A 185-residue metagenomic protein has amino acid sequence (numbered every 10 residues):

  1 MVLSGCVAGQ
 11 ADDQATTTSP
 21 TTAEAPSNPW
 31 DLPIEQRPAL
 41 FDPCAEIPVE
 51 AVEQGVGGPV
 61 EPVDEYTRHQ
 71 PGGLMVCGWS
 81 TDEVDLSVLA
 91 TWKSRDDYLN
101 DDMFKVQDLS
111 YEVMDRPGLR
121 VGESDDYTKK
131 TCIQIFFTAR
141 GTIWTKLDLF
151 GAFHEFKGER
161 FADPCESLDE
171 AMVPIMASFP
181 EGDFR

Functional and structural regions predicted by a protein language model:
V2-G5: C-terminal motif of bacterial Sec signal peptides marking the signal peptidase cleavage site
G9-R185: A small/polar (G/S/T-enriched), proline-flanked helix-loop surface module common in exported/cell-envelope proteins
